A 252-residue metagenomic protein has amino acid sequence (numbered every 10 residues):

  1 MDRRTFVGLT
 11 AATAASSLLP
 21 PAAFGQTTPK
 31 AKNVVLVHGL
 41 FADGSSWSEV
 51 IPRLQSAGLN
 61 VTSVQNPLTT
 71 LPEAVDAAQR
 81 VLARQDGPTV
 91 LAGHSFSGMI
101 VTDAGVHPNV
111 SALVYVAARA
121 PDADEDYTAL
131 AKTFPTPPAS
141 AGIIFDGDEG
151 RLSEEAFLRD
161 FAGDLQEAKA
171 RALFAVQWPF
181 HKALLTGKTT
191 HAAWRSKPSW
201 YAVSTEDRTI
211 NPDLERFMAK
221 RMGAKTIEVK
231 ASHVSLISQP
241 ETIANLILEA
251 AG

Functional and structural regions predicted by a protein language model:
T5-G25: N-terminal export signals
A31-L71: Conserved HGGG/HGGXW glycine-rich cap/lid loop of the alpha/beta-hydrolase fold
Q55-S56, N60-V90, A104-H107, Y127-K132: Active-site loop/oxyanion-hole signature of alpha/beta-hydrolase fold enzymes
G93, S97, V101: Gly/Ala-rich beta-loop-alpha elbow adjacent to hydrolase catalytic centers
V110, V114-G147, H181: Flexible "cap/lid" loop of the alpha/beta hydrolase fold
D146-A193: Conserved alpha/beta-hydrolase catalytic His-Asp/Glu region
H181-M222, E228-A231, L236: Conserved serine/cysteine hydrolase catalytic core
I237-E249: Post-His helix in hydrolase/transferase enzymes
